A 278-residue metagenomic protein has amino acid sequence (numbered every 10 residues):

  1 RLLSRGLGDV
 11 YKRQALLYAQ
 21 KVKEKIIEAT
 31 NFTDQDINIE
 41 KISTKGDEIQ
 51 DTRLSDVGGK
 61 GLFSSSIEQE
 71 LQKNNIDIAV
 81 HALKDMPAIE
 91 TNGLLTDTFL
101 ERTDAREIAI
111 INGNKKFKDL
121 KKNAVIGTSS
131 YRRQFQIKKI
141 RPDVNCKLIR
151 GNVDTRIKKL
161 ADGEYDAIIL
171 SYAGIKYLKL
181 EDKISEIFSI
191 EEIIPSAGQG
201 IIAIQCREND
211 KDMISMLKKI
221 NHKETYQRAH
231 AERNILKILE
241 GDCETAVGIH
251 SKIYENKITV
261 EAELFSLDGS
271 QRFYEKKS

Functional and structural regions predicted by a protein language model:
R1-L7, Y11: Single conserved hydrophobic/aromatic residue that forms the stacking wall/gate of nucleotide- or nucleobase-binding
K21-F32, Y131-L148: Ligand-binding cleft/hinge of the Venus flytrap
I42-D47, G59-I67, K147-K158: Short helix-initiation/N-cap motifs at beta->coil->alpha
S43, A82-M86, L170-I175: Beta->alpha turn/N-cap motifs
D51-I76: Short, structured active-site "lid" loops
L83-K84, N92-V144: A conserved helix-loop-strand patch within extracytoplasmic ligand-binding domains of the periplasmic binding
V144-Q227, A231: Pocket-lining segment of extracytoplasmic ligand-binding domains
Y226-S278: A C-terminal functional module that forms or caps the active site or interfaces directly with catalytic machinery
